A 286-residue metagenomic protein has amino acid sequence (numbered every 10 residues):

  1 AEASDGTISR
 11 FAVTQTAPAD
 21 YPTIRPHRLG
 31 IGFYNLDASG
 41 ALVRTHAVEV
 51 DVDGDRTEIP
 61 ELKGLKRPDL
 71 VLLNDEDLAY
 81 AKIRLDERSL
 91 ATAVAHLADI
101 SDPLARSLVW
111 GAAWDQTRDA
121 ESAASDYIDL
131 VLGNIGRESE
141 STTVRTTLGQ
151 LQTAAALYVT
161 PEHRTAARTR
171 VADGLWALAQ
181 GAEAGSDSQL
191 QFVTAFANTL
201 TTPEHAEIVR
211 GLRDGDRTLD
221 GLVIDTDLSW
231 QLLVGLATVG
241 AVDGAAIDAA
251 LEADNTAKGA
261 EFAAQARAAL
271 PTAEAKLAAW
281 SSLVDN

Functional and structural regions predicted by a protein language model:
A1-N286: Non-catalytic accessory/interaction domains
